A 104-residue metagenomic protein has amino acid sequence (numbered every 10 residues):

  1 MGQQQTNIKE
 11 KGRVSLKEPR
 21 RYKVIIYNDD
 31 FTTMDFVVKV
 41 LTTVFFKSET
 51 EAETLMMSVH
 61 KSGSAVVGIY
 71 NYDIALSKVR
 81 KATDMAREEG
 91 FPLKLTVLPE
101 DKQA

Functional and structural regions predicted by a protein language model:
G2-A104: Terminal domain-initiation and capping elements
